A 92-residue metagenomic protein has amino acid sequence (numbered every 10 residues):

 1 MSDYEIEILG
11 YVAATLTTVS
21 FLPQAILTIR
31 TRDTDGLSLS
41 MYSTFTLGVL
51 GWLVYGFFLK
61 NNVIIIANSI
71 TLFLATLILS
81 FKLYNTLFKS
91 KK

Functional and structural regions predicted by a protein language model:
M1-K92: Alpha-helical membrane-protein topology signature
